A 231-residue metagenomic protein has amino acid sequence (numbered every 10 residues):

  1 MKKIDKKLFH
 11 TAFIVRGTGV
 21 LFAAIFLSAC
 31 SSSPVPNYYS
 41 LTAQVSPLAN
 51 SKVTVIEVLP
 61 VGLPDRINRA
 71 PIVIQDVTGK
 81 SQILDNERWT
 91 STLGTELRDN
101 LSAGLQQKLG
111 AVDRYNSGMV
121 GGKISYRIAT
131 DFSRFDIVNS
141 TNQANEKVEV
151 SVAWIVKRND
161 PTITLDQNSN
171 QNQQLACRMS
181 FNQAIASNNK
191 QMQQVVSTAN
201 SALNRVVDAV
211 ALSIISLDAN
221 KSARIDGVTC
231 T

Functional and structural regions predicted by a protein language model:
M1-C30: Sec-dependent bacterial lipoprotein signal peptides
C30-T95, A219-T231: A structural "domain/chain start" motif
S31-P47, A111-Q171: Surface-exposed short loop/turn segments
V55-P60, V73, R127-F132, E149-I155 (+1 more regions): Soluble periplasmic/extracytoplasmic beta-strand elements of cell-envelope proteins
K80-T90, P161-L212: Short secondary-structure boundary motifs at beta->alpha junctions and helix caps
G94, A103, Q107-A111, G122 (+4 more regions): Acidic, proline/glycine-rich low-complexity intrinsically disordered segments
S102, Q106-G110, A211-A219: Sec-exported extracytoplasmic/periplasmic mature domains
